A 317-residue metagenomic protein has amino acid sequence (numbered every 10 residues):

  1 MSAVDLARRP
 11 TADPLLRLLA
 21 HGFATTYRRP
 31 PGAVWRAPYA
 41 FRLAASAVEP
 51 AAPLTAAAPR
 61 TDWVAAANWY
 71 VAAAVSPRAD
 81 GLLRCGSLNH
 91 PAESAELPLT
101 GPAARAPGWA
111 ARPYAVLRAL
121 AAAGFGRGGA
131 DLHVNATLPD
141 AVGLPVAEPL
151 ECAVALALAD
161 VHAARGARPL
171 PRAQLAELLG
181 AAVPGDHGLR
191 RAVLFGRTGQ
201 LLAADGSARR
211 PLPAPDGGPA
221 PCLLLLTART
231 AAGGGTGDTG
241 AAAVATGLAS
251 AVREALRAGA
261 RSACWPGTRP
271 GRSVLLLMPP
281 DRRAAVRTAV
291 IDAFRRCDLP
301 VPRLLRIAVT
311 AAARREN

Functional and structural regions predicted by a protein language model:
M1-R60, A72-A106, A110-A111, A119 (+3 more regions): C-terminal nucleotide
A66-Y70: Short catalytic helix/loop segments, enriched in acidic residues and glycine and frequently bearing histidine
G86, G129-A136, A167-A181, R303-I307: Beta-strand segments within the central parallel beta-sheet cores of soluble alpha/beta enzyme folds
T100-P107, D140-L144, V161-A167, A181-A182: Flexible, glycine/proline-enriched loop segments at strand-loop-helix junctions that form or flank small-ligand binding
L117-V142: Glycine- and acidic-rich phosphate- and metal-coordinating loops
L144-A167, M278: DPxDG-like acidic metal-binding loop motif
L156, A163-G206: Glycine/threonine-rich beta-strand-loop-alpha-helix active-site module that forms ligand/phosphate-binding
